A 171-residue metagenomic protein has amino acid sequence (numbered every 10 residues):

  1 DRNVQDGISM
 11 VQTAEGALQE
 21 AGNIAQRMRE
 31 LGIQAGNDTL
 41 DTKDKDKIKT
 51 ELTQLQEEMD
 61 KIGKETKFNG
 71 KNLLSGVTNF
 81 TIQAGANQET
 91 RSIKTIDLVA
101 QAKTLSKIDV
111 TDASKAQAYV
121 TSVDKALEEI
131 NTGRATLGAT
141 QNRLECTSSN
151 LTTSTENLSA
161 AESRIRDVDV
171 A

Functional and structural regions predicted by a protein language model:
D1-R2: Short, charge-rich amphipathic alpha-helices with coiled-coil/heptad character
Q5: Flexible N-lobe loop architecture of eukaryotic-like protein kinase catalytic domains
I8-G16, E30-N150, D167-D169: Polar, low-complexity tracts enriched in small residues
E20-E30, N150-A160, R164: Extended, amphipathic, non-transmembrane alpha-helical segments
